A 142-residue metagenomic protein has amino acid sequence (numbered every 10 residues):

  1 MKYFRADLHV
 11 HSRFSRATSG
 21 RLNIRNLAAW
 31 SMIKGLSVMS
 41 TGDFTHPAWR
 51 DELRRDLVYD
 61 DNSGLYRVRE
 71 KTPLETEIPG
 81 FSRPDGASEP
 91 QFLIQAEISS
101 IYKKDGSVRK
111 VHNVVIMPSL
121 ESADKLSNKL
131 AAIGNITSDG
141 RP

Functional and structural regions predicted by a protein language model:
M1-I24, A131-P142: Domain-core and long-helix interface of multi-subunit machines
Y3, R50-P142: Extended substrate/RNA-proximal surfaces in nucleic-acid metabolism proteins
R5, A28-M32, K104-D105: Short secondary-structure boundary/capping segments within folded domains
D7-L8, M39-D43, L93-Q95: Active-site neighborhood of phospho(di)ester-bond hydrolases with catalytic His/Asp-centered motifs
H11, T45, E97-S99: Catalytic metal-binding/acid-base residues of hydrolase active sites
G20, I24, G42, H46-R50 (+2 more regions): Generic structural signal for well-ordered secondary structure
N26-L27, L53: A general structural detector for well-ordered alpha-helical segments in enzyme core domains, enriched
A29-W49: Divalent metal-dependent hydrolysis catalytic cores, especially in the metallo-beta-lactamase
